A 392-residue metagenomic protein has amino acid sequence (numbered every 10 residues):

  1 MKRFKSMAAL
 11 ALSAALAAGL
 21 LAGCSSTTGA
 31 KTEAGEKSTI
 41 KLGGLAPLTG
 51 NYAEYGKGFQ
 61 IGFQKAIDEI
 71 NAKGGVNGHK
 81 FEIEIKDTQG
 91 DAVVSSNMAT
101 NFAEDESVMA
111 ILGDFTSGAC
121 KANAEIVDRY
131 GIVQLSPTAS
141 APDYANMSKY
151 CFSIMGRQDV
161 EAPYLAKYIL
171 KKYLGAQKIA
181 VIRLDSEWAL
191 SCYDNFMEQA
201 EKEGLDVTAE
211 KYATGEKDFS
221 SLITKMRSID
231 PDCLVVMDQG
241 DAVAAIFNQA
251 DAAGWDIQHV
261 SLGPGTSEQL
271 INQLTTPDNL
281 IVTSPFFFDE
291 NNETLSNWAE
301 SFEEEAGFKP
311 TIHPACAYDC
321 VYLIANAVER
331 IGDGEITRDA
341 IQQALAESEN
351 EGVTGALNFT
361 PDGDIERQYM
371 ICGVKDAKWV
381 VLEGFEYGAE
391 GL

Functional and structural regions predicted by a protein language model:
M1-K41, A72, Y387-L392: Short, low-complexity disordered leader/linker segments with a strong preference for bacterial N-terminal type II
T28-K31, E54-F59, K73-Y144, I154 (+2 more regions): Beta-alpha junction/loop-to-helix N-cap segments that form part of ligand/metal-binding clefts
G35-E36, I40-Q64, K86-V93, F115-T116 (+3 more regions): Extracytoplasmic "Venus flytrap"
E54-N77, D194-E201: Short, polar/charged alpha-helical segment
N97, A141-D143, K149-G254, F288-D289 (+1 more regions): Extracellular/periplasmic Venus flytrap/periplasmic-binding protein
F102, E106-F115, L135-P137, K178-R183 (+4 more regions): Periplasmic-binding protein-like
F247-Y318, G373, F385-E390: Extracellular/periplasmic periplasmic-binding protein-like sensory domains
E304-P314, A325-W379: Segments of small-molecule ligand-sensing domains
